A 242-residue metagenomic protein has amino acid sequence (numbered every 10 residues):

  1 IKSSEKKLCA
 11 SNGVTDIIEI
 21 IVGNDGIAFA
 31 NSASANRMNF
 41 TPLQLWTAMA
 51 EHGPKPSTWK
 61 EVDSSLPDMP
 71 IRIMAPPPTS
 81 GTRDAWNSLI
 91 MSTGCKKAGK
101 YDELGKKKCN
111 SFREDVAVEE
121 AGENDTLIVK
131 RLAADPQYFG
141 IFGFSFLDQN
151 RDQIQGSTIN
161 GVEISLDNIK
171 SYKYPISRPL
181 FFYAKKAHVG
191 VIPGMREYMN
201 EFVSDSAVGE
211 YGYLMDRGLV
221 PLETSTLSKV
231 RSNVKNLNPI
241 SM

Functional and structural regions predicted by a protein language model:
I1-M242: Flexible loop/hinge segments at secondary-structure junctions
